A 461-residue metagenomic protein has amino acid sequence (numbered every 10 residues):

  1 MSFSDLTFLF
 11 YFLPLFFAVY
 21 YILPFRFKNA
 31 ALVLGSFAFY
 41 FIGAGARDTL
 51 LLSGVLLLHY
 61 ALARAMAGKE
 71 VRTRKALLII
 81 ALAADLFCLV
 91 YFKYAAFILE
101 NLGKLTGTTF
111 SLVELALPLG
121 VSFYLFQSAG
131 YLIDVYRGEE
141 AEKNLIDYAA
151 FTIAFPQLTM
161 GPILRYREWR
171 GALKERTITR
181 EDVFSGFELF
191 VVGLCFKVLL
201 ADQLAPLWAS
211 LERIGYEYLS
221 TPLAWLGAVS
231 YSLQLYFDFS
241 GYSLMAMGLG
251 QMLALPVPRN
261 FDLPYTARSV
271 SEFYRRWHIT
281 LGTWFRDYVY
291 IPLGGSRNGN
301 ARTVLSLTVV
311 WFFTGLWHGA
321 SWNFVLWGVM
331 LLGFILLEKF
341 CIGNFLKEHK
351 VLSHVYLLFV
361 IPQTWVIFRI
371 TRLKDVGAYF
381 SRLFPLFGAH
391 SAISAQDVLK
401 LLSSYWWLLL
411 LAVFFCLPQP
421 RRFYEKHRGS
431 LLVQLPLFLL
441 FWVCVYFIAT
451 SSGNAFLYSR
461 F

Functional and structural regions predicted by a protein language model:
M1-R460: Membrane-embedded transmembrane alpha-helical bundles that form the catalytic cores of multi-pass lipid-modifying
